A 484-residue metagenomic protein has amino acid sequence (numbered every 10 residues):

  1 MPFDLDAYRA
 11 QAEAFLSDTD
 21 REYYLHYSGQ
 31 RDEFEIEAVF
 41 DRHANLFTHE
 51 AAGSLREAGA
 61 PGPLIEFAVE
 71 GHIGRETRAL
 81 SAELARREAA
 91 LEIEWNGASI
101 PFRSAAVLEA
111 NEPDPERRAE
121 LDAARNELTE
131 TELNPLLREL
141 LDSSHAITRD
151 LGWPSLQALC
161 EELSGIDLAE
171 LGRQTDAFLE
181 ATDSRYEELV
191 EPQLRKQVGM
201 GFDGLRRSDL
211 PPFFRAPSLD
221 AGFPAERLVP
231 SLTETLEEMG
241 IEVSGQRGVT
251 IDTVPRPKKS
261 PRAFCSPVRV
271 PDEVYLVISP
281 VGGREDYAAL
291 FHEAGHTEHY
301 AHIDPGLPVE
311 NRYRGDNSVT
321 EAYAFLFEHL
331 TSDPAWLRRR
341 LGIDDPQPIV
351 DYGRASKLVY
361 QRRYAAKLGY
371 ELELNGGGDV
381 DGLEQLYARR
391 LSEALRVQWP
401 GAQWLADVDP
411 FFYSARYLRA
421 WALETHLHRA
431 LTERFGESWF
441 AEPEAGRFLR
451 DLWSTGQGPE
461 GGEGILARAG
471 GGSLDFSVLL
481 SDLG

Functional and structural regions predicted by a protein language model:
M1-T131: N-terminal helix-rich structural modules
D20, H26-R31, R42-A58, S155-A158 (+3 more regions): C-terminal, non-catalytic "cap/extension" segments appended to globular domains
S81, A123-Y275, V281-R284, A467 (+1 more regions): Contiguous, non-catalytic segments that form substrate-binding/exosite surfaces or channel walls
S99-D114, S143-L156, L205, S392-E393 (+2 more regions): Core structural elements
T175-R185, I303, R314-Y352: Post-HExxH zinc-binding segment in Zn-dependent metallohydrolases
D203-D209, P261-E273, A294-D304, R339-P346 (+1 more regions): Active-site-adjacent bridging/hinge elements
G282-D304, E321-F325: Active-site recognition of the HExxH zinc-binding catalytic motif
V309-Y323, S356-V359, D409-R419: Active-site metal-coordination segments of metallo-dependent hydrolases
